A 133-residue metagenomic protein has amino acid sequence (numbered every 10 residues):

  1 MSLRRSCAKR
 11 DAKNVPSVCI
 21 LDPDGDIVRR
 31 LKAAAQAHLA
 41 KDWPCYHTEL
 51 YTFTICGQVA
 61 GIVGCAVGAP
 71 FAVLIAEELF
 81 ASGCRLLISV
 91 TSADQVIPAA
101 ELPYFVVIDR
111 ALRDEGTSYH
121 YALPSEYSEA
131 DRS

Functional and structural regions predicted by a protein language model:
M1-L86, D94-S133: Accessory terminal and edge-of-domain segments that mediate assembly/interaction and cofactor placement around
